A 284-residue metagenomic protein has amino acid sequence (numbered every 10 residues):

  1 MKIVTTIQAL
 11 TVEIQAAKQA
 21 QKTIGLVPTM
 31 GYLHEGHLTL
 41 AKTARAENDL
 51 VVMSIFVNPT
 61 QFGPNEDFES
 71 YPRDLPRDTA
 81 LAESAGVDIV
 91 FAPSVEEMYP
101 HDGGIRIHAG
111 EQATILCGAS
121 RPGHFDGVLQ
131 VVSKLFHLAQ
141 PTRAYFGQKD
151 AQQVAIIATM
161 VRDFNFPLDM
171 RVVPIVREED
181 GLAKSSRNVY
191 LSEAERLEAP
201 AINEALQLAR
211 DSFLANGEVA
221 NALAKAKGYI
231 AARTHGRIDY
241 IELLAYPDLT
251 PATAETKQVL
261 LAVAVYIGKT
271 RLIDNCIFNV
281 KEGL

Functional and structural regions predicted by a protein language model:
K2-H235, L244-Y246: Nucleotidyltransferase catalytic core that binds NTPs
K225-L284: Phosphate/ribose-recognition catalytic cores of enzymes acting on nucleotide-derived substrates
